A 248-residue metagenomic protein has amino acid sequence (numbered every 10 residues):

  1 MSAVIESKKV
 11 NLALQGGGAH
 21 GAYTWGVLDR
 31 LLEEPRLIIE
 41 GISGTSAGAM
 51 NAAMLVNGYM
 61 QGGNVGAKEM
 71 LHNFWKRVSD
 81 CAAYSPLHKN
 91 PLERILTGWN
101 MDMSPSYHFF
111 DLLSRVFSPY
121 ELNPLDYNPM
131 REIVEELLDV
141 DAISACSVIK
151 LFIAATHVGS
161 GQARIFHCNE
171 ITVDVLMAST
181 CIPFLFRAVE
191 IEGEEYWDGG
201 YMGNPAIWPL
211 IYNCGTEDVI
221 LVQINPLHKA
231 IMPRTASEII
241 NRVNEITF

Functional and structural regions predicted by a protein language model:
M1-S43, A53-F248: Patatin-like phospholipase
G44, G48: Gly/Ala-rich beta-loop-alpha elbow adjacent to hydrolase catalytic centers
